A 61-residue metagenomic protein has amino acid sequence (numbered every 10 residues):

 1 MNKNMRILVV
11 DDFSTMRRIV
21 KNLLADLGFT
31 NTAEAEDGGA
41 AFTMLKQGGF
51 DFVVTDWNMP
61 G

Functional and structural regions predicted by a protein language model:
M1-R6: Non-catalytic signal-transmission and effector/linker regions of two-component phosphorelay proteins
L8, L23-L27, L45: Generic leucine side-chain signal with a strong bias for well-ordered alpha-helical environments
V10-D11, A35, V53: Conserved sequence signature across two-component system core domains
S14-A33: Two-component/phosphorelay signaling modules centered on CheY-like receiver
E34-T43: Helix N-cap/capping motif at the beta->alpha junctions
G48-F52: Short acidic/histidine-rich motifs immediately flanking catalytic phosphotransfer sites in two-component signaling
D56: Active-site residues of response regulator receiver
M59: Receiver (REC) domain active-site loop signature in two-component systems and cognate sites in sensor histidine kinases
